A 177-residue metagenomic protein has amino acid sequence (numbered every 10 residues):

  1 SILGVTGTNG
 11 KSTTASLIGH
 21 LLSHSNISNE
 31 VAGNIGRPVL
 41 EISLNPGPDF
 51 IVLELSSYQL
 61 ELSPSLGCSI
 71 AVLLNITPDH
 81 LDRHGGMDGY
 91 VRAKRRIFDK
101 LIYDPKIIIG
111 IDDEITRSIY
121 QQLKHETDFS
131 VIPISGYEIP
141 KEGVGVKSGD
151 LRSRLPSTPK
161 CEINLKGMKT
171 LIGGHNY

Functional and structural regions predicted by a protein language model:
S1-I111, I115-F129, G145: Phosphate-binding loop of NTP-binding sites
M87-D88, D128-Y177: Adenine nucleotide phosphate-binding catalytic loops in nucleotide-utilizing enzymes
